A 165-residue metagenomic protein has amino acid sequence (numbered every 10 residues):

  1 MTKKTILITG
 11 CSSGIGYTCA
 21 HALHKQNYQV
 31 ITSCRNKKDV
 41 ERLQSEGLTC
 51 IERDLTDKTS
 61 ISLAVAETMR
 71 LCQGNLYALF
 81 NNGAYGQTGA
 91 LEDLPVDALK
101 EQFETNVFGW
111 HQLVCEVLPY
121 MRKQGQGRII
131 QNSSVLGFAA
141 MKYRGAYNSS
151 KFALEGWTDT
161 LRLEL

Functional and structural regions predicted by a protein language model:
S12-S13: Conserved glycine-rich cofactor-binding loop
R53-L63, V96: The beta1-alpha1 cofactor-binding region of Rossmann-like NAD(H)/NADP(H)-dependent oxidoreductases
N82-Q87: Conserved NAD(P)H cofactor-binding loop of Rossmann-fold oxidoreductase domains
A90-L91, A98-K100: Substrate-binding pocket helix/loop in short-chain dehydrogenase/reductase
E92, A139-G145: Active-site loop immediately N-terminal to the catalytic Tyr-X3-Lys motif of short-chain dehydrogenase/reductase
V114, S150: Active-site helix of classical SDR
S134: Residue(s) in the substrate-gating loop at a strand-loop-helix junction that position the organic substrate next
